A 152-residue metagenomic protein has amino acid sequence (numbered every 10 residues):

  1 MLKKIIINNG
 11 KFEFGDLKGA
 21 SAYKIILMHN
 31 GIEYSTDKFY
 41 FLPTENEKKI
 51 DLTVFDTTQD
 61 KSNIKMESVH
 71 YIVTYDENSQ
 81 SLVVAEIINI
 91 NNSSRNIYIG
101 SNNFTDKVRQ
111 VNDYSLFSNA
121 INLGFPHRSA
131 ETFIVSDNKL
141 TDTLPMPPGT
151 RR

Functional and structural regions predicted by a protein language model:
M1-R152: Lumenal/extracellular ectodomains and adaptor appendage modules of the eukaryotic vesicle/secretory system
